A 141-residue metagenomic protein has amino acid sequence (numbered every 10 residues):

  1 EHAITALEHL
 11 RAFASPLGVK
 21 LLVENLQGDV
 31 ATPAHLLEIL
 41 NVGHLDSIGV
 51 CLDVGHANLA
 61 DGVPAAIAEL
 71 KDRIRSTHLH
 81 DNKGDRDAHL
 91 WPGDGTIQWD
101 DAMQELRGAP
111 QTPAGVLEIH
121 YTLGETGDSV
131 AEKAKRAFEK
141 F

Functional and structural regions predicted by a protein language model:
E1-G49, L59: Active-site acidic/histidine proton-transfer and metal-coordination neighborhood in alpha/beta enzyme cores
A3-A6, L10, A102, A134-F141: Alpha-helical packing segments of well-folded alpha/beta enzyme cores
G18-L22, S47-C51, I74-H78, D85 (+1 more regions): Structural preference for beta-strand elements that scaffold enzyme active sites
V23-N25, V54, I119-Y121: Short glycine-centered, acidic/aromatic-flanked micro-motifs in structured strand/loop junctions that mark active-site
P33-N41, H56-T112, H120-E132: Gly/Pro-rich active-site loop or hairpin
N41-G49, L70-R73, A134-F141: Structural recognition of alpha->loop->beta junctions
